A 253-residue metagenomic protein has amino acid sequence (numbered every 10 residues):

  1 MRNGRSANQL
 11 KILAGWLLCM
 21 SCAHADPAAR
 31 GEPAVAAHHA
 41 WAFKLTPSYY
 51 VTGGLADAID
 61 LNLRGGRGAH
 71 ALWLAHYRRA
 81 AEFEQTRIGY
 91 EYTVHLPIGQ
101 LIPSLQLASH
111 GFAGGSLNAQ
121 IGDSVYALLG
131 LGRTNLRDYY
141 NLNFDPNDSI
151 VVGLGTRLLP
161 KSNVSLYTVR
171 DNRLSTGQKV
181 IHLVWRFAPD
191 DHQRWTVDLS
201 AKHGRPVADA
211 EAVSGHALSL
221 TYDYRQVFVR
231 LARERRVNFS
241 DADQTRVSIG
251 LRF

Functional and structural regions predicted by a protein language model:
M1-A40, S240, R252-F253: Cleavable N-terminal export/targeting peptides
D26-R87, I249: Outer-membrane beta-barrel initiation region
G31-T46, D145, L166, T176 (+4 more regions): Long terminal segments
W41-V51, A69-A80, I88-Y90, I98-S109 (+5 more regions): Transmembrane beta-strand segments that form the barrel wall of outer-membrane beta-barrel proteins
T52-L55, A80-E82, L107, N141-N147 (+3 more regions): Replace "Gram-negative outer membrane beta-barrel proteins" with "bacterial and organellar outer membrane beta-barrel
I59-G68, E84-I98, P103-L105, A113-L129 (+4 more regions): Feature captures outer-membrane beta-barrel proteins of Gram-negative bacteria and organelles
T134-N141, P146-K161: Eukaryote-skewed repeat-based solenoidal scaffolds used as protein-protein interaction platforms, primarily
D198-H203, V207-S219: An anionic, turn-rich surface loop/hairpin at beta-sheet edges that serves as a generic interaction/coordination patch
